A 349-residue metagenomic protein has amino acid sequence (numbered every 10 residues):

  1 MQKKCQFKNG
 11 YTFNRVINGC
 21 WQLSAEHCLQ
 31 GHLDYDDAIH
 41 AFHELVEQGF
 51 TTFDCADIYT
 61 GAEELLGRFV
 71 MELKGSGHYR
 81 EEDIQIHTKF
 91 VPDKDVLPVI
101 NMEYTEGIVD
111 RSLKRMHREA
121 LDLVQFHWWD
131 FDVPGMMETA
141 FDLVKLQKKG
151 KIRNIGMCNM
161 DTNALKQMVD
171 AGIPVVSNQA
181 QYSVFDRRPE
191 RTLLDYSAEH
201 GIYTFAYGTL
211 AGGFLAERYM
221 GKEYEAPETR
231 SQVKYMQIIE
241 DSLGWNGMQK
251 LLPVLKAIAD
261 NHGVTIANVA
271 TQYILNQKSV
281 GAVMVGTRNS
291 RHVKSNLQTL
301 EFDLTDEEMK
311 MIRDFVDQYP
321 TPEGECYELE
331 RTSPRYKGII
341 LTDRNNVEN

Functional and structural regions predicted by a protein language model:
M1-I84, K148: N-terminal binding-site loop/beta-alpha segment at the start of enzyme catalytic domains that lines or forms
Q2, E199, P227-A257, N261 (+2 more regions): Terminal-tail/helix-coil boundary detector
Q6, F13-I17, T51-T52, D83-K89 (+5 more regions): Structural preference for beta-strand elements that scaffold enzyme active sites
Y11, P189-R230, T265: Aromatic-lined glycan-binding groove of carbohydrate-active enzymes
N18, F53, L66, I86 (+10 more regions): Conserved, mostly hydrophobic/aromatic
F42, E63, G67-V70, E106-L113 (+7 more regions): Generic structural signal for well-ordered alpha-helices, preferentially at hydrophobic/aromatic core positions
H43, E47, D93-R188, Y203: Glycine/proline-rich, positively charged, aromatic-decorated active-site loop/lid region on the catalytic face
E72-D83, M116-H117, K145-K151, D170-P174 (+2 more regions): Short helix-capping segments at alpha-helix termini
